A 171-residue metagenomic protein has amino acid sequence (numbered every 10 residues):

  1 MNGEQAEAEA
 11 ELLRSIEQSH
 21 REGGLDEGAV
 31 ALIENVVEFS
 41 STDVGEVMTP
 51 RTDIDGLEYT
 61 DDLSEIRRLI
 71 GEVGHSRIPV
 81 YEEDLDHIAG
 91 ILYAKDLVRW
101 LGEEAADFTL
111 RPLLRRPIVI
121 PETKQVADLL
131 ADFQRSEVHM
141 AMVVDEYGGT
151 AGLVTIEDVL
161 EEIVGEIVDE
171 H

Functional and structural regions predicted by a protein language model:
G3-H171: Soluble cytosolic regulatory domains appended to membrane proteins
